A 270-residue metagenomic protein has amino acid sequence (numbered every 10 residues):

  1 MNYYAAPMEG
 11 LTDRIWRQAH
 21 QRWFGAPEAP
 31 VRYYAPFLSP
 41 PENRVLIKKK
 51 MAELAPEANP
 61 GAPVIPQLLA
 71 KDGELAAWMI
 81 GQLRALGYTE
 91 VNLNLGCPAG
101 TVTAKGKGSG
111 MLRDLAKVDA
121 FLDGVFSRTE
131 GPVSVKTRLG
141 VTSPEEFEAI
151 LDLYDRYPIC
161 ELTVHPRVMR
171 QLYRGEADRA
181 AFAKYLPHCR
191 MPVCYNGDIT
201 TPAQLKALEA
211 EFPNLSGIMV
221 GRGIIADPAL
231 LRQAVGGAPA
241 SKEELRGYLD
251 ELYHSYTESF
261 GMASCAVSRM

Functional and structural regions predicted by a protein language model:
M1-M270: Flavin-dependent oxidoreductase catalytic cores
